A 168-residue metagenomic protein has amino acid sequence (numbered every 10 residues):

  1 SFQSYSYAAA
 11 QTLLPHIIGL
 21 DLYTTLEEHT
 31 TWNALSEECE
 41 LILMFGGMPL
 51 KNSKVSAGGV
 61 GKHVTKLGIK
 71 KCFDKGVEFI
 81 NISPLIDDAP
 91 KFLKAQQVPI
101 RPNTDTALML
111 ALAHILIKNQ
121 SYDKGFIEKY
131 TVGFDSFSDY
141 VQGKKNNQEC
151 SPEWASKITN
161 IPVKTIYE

Functional and structural regions predicted by a protein language model:
S1, T31-I42, F73-K75, K144 (+1 more regions): Glycine-rich phosphate/diphosphate-binding loops that line cofactor/substrate pockets in enzymes
S1-E38: Anionic-ligand anchoring segments at beta-strand to alpha-helix junctions in alpha/beta enzyme folds, i.e., glycine
F2-T12, L50-K51, I86-P90, T104-L108: Short gly/pro/ser/thr-enriched loop/turn and capping motifs at secondary-structure boundaries
L20-T30, V60-L67, S83, V163-Y167: Short alpha-helical segments and helix-capping/turn motifs at coil-helix boundaries
L26-H29, N33-S36, G59-K66, P102-T106 (+2 more regions): Short, amphipathic alpha-helical segments
L35-M44, L50, M109, N119: Extended, charge-rich low-complexity interaction segments
L41-I42, G47-L93, R101: A cross-kingdom feature strongest in bacterial/archaeal respiratory oxidoreductases
F73-I80, L85-E168: Long, well-ordered, tryptophan-enriched scaffold segments
